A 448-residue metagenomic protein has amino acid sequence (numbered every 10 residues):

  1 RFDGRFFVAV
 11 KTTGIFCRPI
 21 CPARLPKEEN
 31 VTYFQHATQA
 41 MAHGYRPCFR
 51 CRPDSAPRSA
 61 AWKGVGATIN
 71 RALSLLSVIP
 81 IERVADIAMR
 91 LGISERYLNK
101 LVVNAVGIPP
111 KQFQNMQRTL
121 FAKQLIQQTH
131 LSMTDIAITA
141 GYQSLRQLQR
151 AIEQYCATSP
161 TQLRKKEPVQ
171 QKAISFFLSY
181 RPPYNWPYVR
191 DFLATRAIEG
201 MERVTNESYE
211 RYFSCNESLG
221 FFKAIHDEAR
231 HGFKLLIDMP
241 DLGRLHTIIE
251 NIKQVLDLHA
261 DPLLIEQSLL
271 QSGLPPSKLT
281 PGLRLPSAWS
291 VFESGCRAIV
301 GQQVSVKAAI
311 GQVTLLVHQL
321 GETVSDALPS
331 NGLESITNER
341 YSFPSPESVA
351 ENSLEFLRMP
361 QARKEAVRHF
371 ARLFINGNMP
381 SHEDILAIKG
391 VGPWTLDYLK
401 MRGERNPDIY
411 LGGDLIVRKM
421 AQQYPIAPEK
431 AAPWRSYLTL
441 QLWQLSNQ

Functional and structural regions predicted by a protein language model:
F2-Q448: HhH-family (HhH-GPD) DNA N-glycosylase catalytic core used in base-excision repair
